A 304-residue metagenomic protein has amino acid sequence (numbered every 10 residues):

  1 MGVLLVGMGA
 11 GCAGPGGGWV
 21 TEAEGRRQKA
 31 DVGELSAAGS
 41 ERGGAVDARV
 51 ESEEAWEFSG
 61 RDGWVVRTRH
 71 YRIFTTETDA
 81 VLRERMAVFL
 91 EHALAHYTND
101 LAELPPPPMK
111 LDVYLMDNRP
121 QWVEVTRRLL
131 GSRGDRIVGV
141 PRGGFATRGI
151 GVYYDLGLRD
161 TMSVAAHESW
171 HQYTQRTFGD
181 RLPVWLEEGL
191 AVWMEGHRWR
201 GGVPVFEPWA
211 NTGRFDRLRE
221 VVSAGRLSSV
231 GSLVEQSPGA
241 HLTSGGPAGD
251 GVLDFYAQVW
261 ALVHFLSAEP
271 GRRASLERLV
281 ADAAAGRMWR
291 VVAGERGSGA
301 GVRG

Functional and structural regions predicted by a protein language model:
L5-V6: Residue-level signal for mature regions of secreted extracellular proteins and peptides
G9-G11: C-terminal motif of bacterial Sec signal peptides marking the signal peptidase cleavage site
A13-G17: Bacterial signal peptide processing site
E22-A37, A45, R296-R303: Short, basic, low-complexity termini and linkers enriched in Ser/Thr/Gly/Pro that act as targeting/leader peptides
R42-S52: An acidic, Gly/Ser/Thr/Pro-rich helix-cap/linker signature
E51, F58-P183, R198-W199, A240 (+1 more regions): Juxtacatalytic substrate-recognition/specificity segment
S132-Y153, F178-G304: Acidic/His/Gly-enriched intrinsically disordered linker/tail segments that often contain short helix/coil "MoRF-like"
